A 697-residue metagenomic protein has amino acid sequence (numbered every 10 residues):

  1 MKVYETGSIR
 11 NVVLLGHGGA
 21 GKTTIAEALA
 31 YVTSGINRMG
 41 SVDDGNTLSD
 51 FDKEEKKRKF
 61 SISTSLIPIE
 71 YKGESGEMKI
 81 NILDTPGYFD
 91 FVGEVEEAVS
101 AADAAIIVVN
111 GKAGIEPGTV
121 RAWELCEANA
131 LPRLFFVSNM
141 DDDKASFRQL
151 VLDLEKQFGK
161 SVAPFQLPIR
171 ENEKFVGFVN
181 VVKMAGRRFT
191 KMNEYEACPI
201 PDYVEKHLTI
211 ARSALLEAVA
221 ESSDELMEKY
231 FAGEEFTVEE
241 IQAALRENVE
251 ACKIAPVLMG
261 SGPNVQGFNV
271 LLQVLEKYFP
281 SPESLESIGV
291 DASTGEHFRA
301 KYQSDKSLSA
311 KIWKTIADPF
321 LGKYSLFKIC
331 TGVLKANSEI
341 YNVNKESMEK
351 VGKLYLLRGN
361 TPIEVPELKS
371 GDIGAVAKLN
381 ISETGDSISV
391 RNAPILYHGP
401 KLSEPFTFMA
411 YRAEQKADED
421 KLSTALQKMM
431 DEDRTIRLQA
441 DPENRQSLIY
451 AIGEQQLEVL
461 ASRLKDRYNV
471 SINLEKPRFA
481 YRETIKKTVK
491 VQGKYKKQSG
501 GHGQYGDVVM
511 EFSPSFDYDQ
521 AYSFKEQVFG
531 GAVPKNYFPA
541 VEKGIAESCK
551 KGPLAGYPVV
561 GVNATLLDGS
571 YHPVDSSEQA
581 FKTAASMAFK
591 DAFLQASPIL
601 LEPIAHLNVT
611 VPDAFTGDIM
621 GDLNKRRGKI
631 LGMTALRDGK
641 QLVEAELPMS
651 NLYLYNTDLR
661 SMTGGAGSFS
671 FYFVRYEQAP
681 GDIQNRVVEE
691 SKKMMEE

Functional and structural regions predicted by a protein language model:
M1-E697: Structural and coupling elements of P-loop NTPases
